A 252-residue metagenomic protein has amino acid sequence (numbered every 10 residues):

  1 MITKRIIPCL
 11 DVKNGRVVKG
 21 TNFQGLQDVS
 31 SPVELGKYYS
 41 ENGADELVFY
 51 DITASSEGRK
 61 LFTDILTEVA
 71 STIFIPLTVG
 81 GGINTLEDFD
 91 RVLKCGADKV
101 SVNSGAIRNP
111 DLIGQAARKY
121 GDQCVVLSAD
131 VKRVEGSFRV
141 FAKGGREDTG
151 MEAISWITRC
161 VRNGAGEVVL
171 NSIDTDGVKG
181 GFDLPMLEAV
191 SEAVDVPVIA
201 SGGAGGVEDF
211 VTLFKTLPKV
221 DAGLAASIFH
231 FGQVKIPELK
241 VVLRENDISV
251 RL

Functional and structural regions predicted by a protein language model:
I2, I6, A54-A70, T85-D90 (+5 more regions): Active-site-adjacent beta->alpha loops and helix N-cap segments on the catalytic face of soluble alpha/beta enzymes
R5-C9, E46, F74-T78, K99-S101 (+5 more regions): Structural preference for beta-strand elements that scaffold enzyme active sites
D11, Y39, L47, V79 (+6 more regions): Conserved, mostly hydrophobic/aromatic
V12-N14, V18-K19, A97-L170, D174-T175: Conserved anion-binding
R16-K60: N-terminal beta-alpha supersecondary unit
G25, S137-G150, V178-G180, A189 (+2 more regions): Active-site-adjacent loop and "lid" segments of alpha/beta metabolic enzymes
D28-S40, N84-D90, T149-R159, V207-F210: Short, acidic/polar
I73, L77-K99, P185-A222: Catalytic cores of alpha/beta
